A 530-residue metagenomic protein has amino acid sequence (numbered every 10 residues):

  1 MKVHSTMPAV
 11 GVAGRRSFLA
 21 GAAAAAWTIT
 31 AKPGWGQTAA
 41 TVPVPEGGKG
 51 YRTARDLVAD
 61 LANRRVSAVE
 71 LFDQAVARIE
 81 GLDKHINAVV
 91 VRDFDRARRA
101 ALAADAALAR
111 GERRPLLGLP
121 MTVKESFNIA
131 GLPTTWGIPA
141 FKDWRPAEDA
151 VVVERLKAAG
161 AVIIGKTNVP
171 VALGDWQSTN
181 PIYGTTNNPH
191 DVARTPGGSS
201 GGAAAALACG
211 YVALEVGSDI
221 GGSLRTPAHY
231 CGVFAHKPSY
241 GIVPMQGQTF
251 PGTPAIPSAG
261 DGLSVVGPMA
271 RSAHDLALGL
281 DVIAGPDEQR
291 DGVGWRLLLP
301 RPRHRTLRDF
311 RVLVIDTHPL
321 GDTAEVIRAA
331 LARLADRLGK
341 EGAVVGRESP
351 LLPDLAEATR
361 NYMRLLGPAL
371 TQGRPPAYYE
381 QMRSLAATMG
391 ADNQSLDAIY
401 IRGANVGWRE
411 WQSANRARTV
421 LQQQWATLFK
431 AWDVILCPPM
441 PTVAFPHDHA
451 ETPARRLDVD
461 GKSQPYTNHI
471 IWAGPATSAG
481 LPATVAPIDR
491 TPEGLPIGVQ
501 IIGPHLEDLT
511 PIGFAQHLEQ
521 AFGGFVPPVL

Functional and structural regions predicted by a protein language model:
K2-A25: N-terminal secretory signal peptides and thylakoid transit peptides that target proteins across membranes
A26, A39-G221, D336, E341 (+2 more regions): Gly/Ser-rich catalytic/binding loops embedded in alpha/beta enzyme cores
G36, K237-L334, A521-L530: A short helix-breaking turn/cap at a secondary-structure junction
D56-N63, F141-W144, S264-R271, R402-V406 (+1 more regions): Short, well-ordered beta-strand elements within core beta-sheets of diverse protein domains
R64, G118, A158, V162-I164 (+2 more regions): Glycine-rich, small-residue loops and helix-cap segments that act as flexible hinges at active-site edges
A68-D73, L102-D105, T323-P350, R374-A386 (+1 more regions): Acyltransferase
L116-W136, M245, H304-I315, R364-A426 (+3 more regions): Short helix-loop capping/hinge segments that flank enzyme active sites or metal/cofactor-binding pockets
P146-I283, T477-S478, P482-G498: Short glycine/serine-rich loop segments
